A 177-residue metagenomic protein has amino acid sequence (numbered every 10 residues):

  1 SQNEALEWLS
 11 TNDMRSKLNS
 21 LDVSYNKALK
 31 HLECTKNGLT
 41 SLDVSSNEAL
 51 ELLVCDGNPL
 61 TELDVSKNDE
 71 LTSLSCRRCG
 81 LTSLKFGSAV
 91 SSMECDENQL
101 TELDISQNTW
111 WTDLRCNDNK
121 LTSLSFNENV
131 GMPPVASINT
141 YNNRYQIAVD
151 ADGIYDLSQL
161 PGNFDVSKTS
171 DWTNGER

Functional and structural regions predicted by a protein language model:
Q2-L18, Y25-G38, A49-L60, E70-G80 (+4 more regions): Concave beta-strand-loop units of leucine-rich repeat
L9, L18-V23, L42-V44, L63-V65 (+3 more regions): Canonical leucine-rich repeat
K67, Q107: Conserved strand-loop elements at the edges of beta-sheets that form or border functional pockets
G87, D104-S106, N127: Proline-anchored loop/turn motifs at beta-strand termini and strand-loop-strand connectors
R144-Y155: Solvent-exposed, conformationally flexible loop/turn segments
S158-R177: Change to "...patches in solvent-exposed regions of secreted, membrane-anchored, or virion-exposed structural
